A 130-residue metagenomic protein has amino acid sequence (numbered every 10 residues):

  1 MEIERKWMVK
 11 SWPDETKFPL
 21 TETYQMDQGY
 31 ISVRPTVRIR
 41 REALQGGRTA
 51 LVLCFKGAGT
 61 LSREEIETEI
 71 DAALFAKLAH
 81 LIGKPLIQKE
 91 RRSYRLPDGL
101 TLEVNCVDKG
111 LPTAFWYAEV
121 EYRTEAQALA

Functional and structural regions predicted by a protein language model:
M1-A130: Phosphate-end processing signature that detects enzymes handling 5′-triphosphorylated RNA and polyphosphate
